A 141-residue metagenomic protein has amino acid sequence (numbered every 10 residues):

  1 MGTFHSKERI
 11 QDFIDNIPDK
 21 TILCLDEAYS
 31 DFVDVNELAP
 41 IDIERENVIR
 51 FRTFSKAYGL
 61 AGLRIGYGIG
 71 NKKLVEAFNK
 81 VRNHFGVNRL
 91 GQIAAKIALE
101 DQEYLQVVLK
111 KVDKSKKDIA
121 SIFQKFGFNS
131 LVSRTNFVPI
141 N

Functional and structural regions predicted by a protein language model:
G2, V107-V108, P139: A generic structural signal for short
G2-L23, E27-A57: Active-site pre-lysine segment of PLP-dependent enzymes
H5-R9, D34-E37, G62, G91 (+2 more regions): Residues at alpha-helix caps and immediate loop-helix transition turns in enzyme cores, especially N- and C-cap
A28, G66, V138: GIY-YIG nuclease signature motif recognition
V33-E37, F128-N129, N141: Generic structural signal for short, solvent-exposed loop/turn connectors between secondary structure elements
N47-F123, F128-L131: PLP-dependent aminotransferase class I/II
G70, P139-N141: Conserved PLP-binding active-site segment of the aspartate aminotransferase-like
L131-F137: Short Gly/Ser/Thr- and Asp/Glu-enriched loop/turn motifs at secondary-structure junctions
